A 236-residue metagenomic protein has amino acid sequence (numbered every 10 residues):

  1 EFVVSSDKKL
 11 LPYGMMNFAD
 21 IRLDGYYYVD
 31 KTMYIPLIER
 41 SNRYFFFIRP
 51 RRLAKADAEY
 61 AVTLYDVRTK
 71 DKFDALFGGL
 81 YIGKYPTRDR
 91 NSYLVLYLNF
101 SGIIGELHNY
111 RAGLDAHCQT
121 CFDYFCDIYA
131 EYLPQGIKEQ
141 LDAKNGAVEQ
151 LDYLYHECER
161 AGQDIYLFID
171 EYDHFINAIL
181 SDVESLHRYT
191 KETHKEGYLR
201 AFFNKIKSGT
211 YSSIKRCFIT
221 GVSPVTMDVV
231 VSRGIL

Functional and structural regions predicted by a protein language model:
E1-L236: Phosphate-binding site recognition
